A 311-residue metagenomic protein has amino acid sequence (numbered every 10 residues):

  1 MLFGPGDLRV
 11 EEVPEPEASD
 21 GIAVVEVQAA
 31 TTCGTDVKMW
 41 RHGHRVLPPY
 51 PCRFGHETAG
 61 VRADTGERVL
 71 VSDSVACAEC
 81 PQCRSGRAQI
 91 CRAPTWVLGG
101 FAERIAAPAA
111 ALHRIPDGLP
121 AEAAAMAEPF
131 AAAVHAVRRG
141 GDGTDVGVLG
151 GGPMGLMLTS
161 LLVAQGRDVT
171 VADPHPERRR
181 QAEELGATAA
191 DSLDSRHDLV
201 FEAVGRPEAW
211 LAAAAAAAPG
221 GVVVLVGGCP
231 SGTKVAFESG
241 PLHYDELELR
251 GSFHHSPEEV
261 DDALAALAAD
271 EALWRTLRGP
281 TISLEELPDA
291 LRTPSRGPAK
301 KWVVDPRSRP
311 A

Functional and structural regions predicted by a protein language model:
L2-E17, G34-V61, S85-L98: N-terminal glycine-rich cofactor-binding segment
P14-A30, G43-P81, P116-G118: Glycine-rich beta-strand-centered segment in the early N-terminal region that forms part of a ligand/cofactor-binding
R68, L119-D191: Mid-domain Rossmann-like dinucleotide-binding core that forms the NAD(H)/NADP(H) cofactor-binding site
V75-L149: NAD(P)H dinucleotide-binding glycine-rich loop of Rossmann-like/cofactor-binding domains, especially the beta1-alpha1
D173-P174, A203, F253: N-terminal Rossmann-fold cofactor-binding loop
H175, C229, H255: Residues in the short beta-alpha loop(s) of Rossmann-like NAD(P)-binding domains
R180-E248, A311: Glycine-rich cofactor phosphate-binding loops and adjacent beta1-alpha1 units of small-molecule cofactor enzyme domains
P257-A311: C-terminal hydrophobic helical "lid"/dimerization subdomain of Rossmann-like NAD(P)H-dependent oxidoreductases
